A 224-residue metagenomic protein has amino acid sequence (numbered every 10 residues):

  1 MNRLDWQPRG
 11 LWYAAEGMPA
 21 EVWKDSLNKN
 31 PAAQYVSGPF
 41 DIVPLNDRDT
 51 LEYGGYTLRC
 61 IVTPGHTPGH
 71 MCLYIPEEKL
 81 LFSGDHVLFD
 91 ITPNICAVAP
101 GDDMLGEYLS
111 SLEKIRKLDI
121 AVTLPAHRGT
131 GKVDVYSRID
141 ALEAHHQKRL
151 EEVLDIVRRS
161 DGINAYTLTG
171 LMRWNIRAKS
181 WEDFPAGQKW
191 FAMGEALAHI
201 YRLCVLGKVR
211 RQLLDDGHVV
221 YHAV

Functional and structural regions predicted by a protein language model:
M1-E52: Active-site HxH/HxHxD metal-binding segment of metal-dependent hydrolases
V22-I42, T57-E152: Metallo-beta-lactamase
L45, T67-P68, D216-H218: Short acidic/glycine-enriched loop/turn segments that link adjacent beta-strands
D47-T50, H70, K208: Short, acidic/polar N-cap/turn motifs at the starts of alpha helices
T50, P64-G65, L214: Short polar/acidic secondary-structure junctions
Y53, L73-I75, R211, A223: Conserved hydrophobic "DFG−1" position in protein kinase catalytic cores
D155-V224: C-terminal regulatory/interaction regions
